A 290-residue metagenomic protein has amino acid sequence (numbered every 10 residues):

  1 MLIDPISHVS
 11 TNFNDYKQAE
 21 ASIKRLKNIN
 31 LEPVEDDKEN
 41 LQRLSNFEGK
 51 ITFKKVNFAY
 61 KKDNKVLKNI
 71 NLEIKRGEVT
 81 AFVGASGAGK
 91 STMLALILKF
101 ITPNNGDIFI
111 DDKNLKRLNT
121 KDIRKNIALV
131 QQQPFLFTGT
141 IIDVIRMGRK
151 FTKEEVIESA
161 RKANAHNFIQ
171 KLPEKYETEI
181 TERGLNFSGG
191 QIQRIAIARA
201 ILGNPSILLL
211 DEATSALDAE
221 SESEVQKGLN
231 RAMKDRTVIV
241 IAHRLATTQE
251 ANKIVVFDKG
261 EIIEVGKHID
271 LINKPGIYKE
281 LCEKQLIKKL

Functional and structural regions predicted by a protein language model:
L2-I29: Cytosolic ends of transmembrane helices, especially the final helix of ABC transmembrane type-1 domains
D4, E32-E35, E174: Flexible, glycine-biased helix-capping/connector loops in cytosolic signal-transduction modules
S10-T11, K38, S91, I108: Residue-level detector of alpha-helix boundaries and kinks
N28, E35, R146: Conserved E/DxxT/N motif and adjacent residues on the DHp alpha2 helix of HisKA-family sensor histidine kinases
E35-N46: Pre-NBD coupling/linker segments of ABC/ABC-like ATPases
S45-L290: ABC-type nucleotide-binding domain
